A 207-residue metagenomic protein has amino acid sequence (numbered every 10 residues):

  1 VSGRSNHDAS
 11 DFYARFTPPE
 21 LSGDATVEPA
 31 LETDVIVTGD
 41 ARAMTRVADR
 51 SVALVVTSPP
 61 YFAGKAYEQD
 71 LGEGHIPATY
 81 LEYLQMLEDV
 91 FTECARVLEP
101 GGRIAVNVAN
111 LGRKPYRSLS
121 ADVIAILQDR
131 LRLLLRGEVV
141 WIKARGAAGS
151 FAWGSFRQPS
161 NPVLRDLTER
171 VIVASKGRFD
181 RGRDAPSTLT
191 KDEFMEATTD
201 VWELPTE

Functional and structural regions predicted by a protein language model:
V1-E207: Core catalytic lobe of class I
